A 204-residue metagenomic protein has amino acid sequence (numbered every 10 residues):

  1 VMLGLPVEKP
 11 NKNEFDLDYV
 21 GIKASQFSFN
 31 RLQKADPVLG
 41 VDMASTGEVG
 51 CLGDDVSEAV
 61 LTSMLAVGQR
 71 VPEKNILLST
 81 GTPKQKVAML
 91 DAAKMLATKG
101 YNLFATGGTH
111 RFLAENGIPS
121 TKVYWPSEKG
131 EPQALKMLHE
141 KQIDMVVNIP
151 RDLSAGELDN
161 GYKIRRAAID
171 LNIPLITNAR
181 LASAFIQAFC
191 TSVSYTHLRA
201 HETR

Functional and structural regions predicted by a protein language model:
V1-S154, L158-P174, A182-F185: ATP-dependent carboxylate/acyl-activation modules
K141, S192-Y195: Short alpha-helix boundary/capping motifs
A179-V193: Structured adenosyl-cofactor binding patch, chiefly the S-adenosyl-L-methionine
T196-T203: Conserved small/polar residues in nucleotide/adenosyl-binding loops
